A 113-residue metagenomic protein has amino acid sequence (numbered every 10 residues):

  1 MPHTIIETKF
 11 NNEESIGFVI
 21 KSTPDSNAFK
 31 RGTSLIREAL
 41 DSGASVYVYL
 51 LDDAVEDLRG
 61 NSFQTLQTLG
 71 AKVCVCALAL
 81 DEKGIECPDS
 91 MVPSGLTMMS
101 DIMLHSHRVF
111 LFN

Functional and structural regions predicted by a protein language model:
P2-N12: Positively charged, low-complexity intrinsically disordered leader regions
K9, L66, I102-M103: Structural alpha-helical scaffold elements that stabilize or flank donor/cofactor-binding regions in carbohydrate
F10, I16-K30, L51-V55: Short, glycine-rich nucleotide/cofactor-binding loops
S15, D41-Y47, K72: Residues at the starts of beta-strands that form the adenosine-phosphate
S26-D41, V48: Histidine-anchored nucleotide/phosphate-binding helix
Y49, A54-L69: N-terminal beta-loop-helix "entrance" segment that forms/cooperates in small-molecule cofactor or anionic ligand
S62-C87: A glycine-rich helix N-cap at a beta->alpha junction
K83-N113: C-terminal structural segments of small proteins and small subunits
